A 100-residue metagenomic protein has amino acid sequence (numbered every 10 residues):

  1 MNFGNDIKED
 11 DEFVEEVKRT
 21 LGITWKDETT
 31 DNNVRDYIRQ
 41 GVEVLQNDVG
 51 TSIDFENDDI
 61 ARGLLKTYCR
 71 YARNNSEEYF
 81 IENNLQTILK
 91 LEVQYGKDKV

Functional and structural regions predicted by a protein language model:
M1-A61, K90-V100: Conserved short "hinge" loops at termini or chain/domain junctions
Y37, Y68-Y71, Y79, Y95: Sequence-level detector for tyrosine residue identity
S52-D58, L64-R70, N74-E77: Mid-chain, well-packed structural core segment of small domains
Y71-L89: C-terminal structural segments of small proteins and small subunits
